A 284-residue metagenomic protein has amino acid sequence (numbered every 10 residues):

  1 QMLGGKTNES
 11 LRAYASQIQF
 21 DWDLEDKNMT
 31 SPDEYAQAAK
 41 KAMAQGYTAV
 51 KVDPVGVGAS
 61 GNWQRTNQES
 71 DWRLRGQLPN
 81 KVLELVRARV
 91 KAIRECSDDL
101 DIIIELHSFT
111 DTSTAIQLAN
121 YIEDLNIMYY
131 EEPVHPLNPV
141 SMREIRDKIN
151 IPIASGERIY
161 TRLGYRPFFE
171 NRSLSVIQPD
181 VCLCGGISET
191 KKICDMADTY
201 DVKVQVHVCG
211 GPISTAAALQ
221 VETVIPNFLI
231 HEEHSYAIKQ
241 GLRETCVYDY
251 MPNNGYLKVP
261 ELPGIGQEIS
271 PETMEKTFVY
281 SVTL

Functional and structural regions predicted by a protein language model:
Q1-L11, Y250, L257: N-terminal amphipathic alpha-helix/helix-capping segment at the start of soluble metabolic enzymes
G5, S97-D98, G186, G211: Glycine-centered helix-coil hinge/cap
S10, A15-R143, K148: Metal-dependent enolase-superfamily TIM-barrel catalytic cores that perform enediolate-based chemistry
R12, K203-V204, Y280: Ligand-binding pocket scaffold of soluble enzyme catalytic domains
N120, N126-Y129, H135-Y256, P260: Shared catalytic-loop signature of beta/alpha-barrel
N254, E261-P263, E272-K276: C-terminal beta-strand edge segments of enzyme domains
S270, M274-L284: Active-site microenvironment of metallo-dependent hydrolases
